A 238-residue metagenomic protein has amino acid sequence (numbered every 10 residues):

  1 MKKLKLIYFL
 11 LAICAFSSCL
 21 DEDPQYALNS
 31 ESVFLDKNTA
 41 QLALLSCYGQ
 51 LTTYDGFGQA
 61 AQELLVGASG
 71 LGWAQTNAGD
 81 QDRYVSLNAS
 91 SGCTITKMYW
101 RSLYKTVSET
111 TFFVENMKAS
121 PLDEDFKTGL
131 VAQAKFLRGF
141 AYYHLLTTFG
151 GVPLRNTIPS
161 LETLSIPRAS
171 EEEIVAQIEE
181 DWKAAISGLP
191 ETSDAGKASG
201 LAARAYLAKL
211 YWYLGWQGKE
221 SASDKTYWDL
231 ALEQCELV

Functional and structural regions predicted by a protein language model:
M1-N29: Bacterial Sec-dependent N-terminal signal peptides
S18-Q62, W228, E236: Membrane-proximal, proline-rich intrinsically disordered regions
Q41-L45, G49-T53, A78-F149, T163-I174 (+1 more regions): Conserved, well-structured interaction surfaces
L146-T147, P153, S193, Y213-A222: Short coil/turn linking the two alpha-helices of tandem helical-hairpin repeats
G151, R155, G196-A205: Aromatic-lined, polymer-binding surfaces characteristic of secreted/periplasmic polysaccharide-degrading enzymes
